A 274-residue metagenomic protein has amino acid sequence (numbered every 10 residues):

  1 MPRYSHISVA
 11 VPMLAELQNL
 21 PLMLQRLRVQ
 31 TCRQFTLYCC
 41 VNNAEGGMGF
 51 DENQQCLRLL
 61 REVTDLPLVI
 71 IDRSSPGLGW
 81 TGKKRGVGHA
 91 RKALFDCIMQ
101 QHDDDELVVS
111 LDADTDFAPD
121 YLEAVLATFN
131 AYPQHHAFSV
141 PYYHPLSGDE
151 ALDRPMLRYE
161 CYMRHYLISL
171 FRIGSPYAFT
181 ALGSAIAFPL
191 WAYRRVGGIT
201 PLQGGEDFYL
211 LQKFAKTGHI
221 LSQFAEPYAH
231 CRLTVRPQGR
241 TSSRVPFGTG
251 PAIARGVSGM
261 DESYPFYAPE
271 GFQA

Functional and structural regions predicted by a protein language model:
M1-V29: N-proximal low-complexity "stem/linker" segments adjacent to membrane-targeting elements
R28-W80: Acidic donor-binding segment of Leloir-type glycosyltransferases
D104-D105, L111-T128: Acidic donor-binding/catalytic loop of UDP-sugar-dependent glycosyltransferases, especially processive GT2
D120-L157: Conserved donor NDP-sugar-binding/catalytic core segment of glycosyltransferases
L167-A187: A recurrent flexible, glycine/aromatic-enriched loop bordering the glycosyltransferase active site that acts as
L202-Y209: Acidic donor-binding loop at a coil-to-helix junction in glycosyltransferase catalytic cores that engages
Q223-S243: Active-site donor/metal-binding and catalytic loop motifs of nucleotide-sugar-dependent glycosylation enzymes
P246-A274: Terminal low-complexity segments of carbohydrate-biosynthetic enzymes
